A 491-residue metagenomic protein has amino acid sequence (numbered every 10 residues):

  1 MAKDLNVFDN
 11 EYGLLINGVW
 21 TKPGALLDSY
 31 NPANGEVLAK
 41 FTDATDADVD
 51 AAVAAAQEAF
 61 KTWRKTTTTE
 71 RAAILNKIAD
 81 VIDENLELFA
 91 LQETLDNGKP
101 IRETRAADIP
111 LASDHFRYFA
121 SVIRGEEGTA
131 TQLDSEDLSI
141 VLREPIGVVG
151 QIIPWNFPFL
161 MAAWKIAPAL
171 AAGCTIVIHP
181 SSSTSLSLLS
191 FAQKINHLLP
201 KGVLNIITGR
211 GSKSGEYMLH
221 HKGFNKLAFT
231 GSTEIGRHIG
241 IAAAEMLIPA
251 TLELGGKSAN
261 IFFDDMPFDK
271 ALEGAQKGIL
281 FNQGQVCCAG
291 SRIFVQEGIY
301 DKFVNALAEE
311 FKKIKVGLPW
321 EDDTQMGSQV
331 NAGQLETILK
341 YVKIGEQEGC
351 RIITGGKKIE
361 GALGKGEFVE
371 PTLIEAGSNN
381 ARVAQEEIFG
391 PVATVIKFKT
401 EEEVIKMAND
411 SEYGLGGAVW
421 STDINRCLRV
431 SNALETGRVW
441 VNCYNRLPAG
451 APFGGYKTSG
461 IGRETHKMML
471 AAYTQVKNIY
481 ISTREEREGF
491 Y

Functional and structural regions predicted by a protein language model:
M1-P32: Hydrophobic face of amphipathic alpha-helices that form TPR/SEL1-like repeat modules and related alpha-solenoid
P32-N97, G298, E310: N-terminal alpha-helical segment of soluble enzymes
N34-K40, I261, K315, Q347 (+1 more regions): Conserved C-terminal structural/oligomerization subdomain of aldehyde/semialdehyde dehydrogenase
G35, R71, E93, F116 (+9 more regions): Residue-level signal for inorganic ion chemistry
V37-A44, E58-K65, Q151, N260-F263 (+5 more regions): Short, well-ordered beta-strand elements within core beta-sheets of diverse protein domains
A54, A73-E87, I101-E126: Long amphipathic alpha-helix in the N-terminal Rossmann-like dinucleotide-binding domain of NAD(P)-dependent
G128-K270, F398: Rossmann-like NAD(P) dinucleotide-binding subdomain of oxidoreductase/dehydrogenase enzymes
E234-S378, V441, E488-F490: ALDH superfamily catalytic-core signature
